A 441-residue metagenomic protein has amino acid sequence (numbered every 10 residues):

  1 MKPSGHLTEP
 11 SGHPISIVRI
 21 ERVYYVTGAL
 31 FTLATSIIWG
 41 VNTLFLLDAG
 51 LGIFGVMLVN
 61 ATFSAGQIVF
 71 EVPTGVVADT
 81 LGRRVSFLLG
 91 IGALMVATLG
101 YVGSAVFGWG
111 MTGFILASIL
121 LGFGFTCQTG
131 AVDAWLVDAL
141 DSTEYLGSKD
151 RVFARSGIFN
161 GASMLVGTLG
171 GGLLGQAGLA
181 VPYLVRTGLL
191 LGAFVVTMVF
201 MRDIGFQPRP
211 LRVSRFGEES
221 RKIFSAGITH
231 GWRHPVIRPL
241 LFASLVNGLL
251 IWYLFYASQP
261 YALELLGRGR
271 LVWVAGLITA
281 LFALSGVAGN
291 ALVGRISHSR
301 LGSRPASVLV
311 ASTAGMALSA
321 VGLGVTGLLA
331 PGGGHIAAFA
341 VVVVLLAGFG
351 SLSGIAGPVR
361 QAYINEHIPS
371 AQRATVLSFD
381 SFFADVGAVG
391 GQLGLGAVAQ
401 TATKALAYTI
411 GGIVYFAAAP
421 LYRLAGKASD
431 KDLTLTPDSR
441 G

Functional and structural regions predicted by a protein language model:
K2-V18, R202-L241, G441: Juxtamembrane intracellular "pre-TM" segments in multi-pass secondary transporters
G12-V69, P235-F282: Helix-loop boundary and gating motifs at the non-cytosolic
A29, A97, G108-Q128, L245 (+1 more regions): Hydrophobic core of transmembrane alpha-helices in multi-pass small-molecule transporters, especially MFS/SLC-type
D48, M164-R186, P260-R268, G294-H298 (+1 more regions): Transmembrane alpha-helix termini and helix-breaking/packing motifs in multi-pass membrane transporters
F70-R83, G175, A288-P305, A399-Q400: Helix-to-loop junctions at the C-terminal end of transmembrane segments in multipass secondary transporters
L88, G92-W109, A314-H335: C-terminal ends and interior cores of transmembrane alpha-helices in multi-pass membrane transporters/permeases
S118-G161: Cytoplasmic helix-loop-helix junction between adjacent transmembrane helices in 12-TM secondary transporters
R186, F194-S214, L424-T436: Helix-loop junctions on the cytosolic side of multi-pass membrane transporters, especially the intracellular loop
